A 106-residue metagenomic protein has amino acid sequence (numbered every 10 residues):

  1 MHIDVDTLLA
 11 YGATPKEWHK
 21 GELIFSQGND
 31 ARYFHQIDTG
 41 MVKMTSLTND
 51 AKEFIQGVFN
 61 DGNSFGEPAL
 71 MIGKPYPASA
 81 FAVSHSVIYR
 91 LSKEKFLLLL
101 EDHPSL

Functional and structural regions predicted by a protein language model:
M1-L23, S64-F65, A69-M71, D102: Cyclic nucleotide-binding regulatory module and flanking cytosolic helices
A10-Y11, N29-A31: Short, small/polar residue-rich loop motifs at catalytic or cofactor-binding pockets
G21, R32-T45, D61-G62: Glycine- and acidic-residue-biased ligand/ion/polar-headgroup-sensing regions
L23-N29: Short phosphate-coordinating micro-motif centered on Lys-Gly-acidic
S26, M44-T45, E67: A generic structural signal for residues embedded in beta-strands
T45-A51: Cytochrome P450 core scaffold surrounding the K-helix E-X-X-R motif and the conserved "meander" helix-loop region
Q56-L106: Cyclic-nucleotide recognition modules
